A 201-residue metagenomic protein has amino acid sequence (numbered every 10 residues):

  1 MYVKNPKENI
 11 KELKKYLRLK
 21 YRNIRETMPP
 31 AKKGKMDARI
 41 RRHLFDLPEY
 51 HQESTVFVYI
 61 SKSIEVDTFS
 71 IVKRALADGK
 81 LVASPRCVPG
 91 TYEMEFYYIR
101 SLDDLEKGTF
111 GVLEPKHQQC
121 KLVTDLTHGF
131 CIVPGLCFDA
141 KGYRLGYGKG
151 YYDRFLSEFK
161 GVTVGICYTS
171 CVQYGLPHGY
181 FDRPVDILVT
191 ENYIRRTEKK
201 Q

Functional and structural regions predicted by a protein language model:
M1-E12, N23-P30, A77, L126-C131 (+2 more regions): Surface-exposed, charge/polar-rich loops and edge strands
Y2-T124: N-terminal active-site beta-alpha-beta segment that forms phosphate/nucleotide-binding and substrate-recognition loops
Y21, V58, V82, I132 (+2 more regions): A residue-level signal for conserved active-site and pocket-lining positions in enzyme catalytic cores
Q52, Y98-S101, K107, V112-E114 (+6 more regions): Generic structural "secondary-structure junction" signal
K73, G146-Y151: Charged helix-capping and loop-helix junction motifs
P134-L136: Active-site/ligand-binding-proximal alpha/beta "capping" segment
